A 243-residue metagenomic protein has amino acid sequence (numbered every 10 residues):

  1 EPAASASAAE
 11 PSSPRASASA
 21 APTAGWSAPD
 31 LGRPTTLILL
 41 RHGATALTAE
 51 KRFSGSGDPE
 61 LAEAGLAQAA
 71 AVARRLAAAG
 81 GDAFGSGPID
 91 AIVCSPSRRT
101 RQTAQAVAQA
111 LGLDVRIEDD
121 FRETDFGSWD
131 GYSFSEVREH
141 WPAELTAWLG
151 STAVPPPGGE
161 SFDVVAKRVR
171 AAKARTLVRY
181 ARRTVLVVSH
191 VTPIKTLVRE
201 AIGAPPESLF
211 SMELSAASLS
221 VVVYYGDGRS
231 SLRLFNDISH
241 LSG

Functional and structural regions predicted by a protein language model:
E1-E10, A24-L113, G158: Active-site-proximal alpha-helix that buttresses catalytic centers in soluble enzyme cores
E1-T36, V72, F126-S135, E200-G243: Acidic, low-complexity terminal tails and accessory targeting/binding regions of phosphate-metabolizing enzymes
L37, R183-V191: Generic beta-sheet signal
T45, P193-I194: Short active-site segment of divalent metal-dependent hydrolases/proteases that encodes the spacing between
C94-S95, K167, V188-S189: Short beta-strand scaffold positions
A106, T196-E200: Active-site signature of alpha/beta-hydrolase-fold catalytic machinery across serine- and Asp/Cys-nucleophile hydrolases
L111-R170, S231-F235: Phosphate-handling substructures
